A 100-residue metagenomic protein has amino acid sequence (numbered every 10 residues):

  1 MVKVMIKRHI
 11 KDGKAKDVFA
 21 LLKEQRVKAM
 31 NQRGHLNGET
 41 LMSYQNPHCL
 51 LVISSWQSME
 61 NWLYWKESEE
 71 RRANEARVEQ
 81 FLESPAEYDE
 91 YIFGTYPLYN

Functional and structural regions predicted by a protein language model:
V2-H9, E39-K66: Short, well-ordered beta-strand segments in beta-rich or mixed alpha/beta enzyme and ligand-binding folds
K3-M5, V18, L51, R77 (+2 more regions): Generic alpha-helical hydrophobic packing signal
H9-F19: Short, surface-exposed ligand-recognition loops at beta-strand->loop->(often short) alpha-helix junctions that present
K14-K16, E60-W62, L98: Residue-level signal for secondary-structure boundary sites
F19-A20, S68: Short alpha-helix boundary/capping motifs
V27-N37, S55-D89: An amphipathic, aromatic/His-enriched active-site/gating alpha helix that lines ligand/cofactor pockets
Y91-N100: Short, low-order "capping/linker" segments at domain edges
